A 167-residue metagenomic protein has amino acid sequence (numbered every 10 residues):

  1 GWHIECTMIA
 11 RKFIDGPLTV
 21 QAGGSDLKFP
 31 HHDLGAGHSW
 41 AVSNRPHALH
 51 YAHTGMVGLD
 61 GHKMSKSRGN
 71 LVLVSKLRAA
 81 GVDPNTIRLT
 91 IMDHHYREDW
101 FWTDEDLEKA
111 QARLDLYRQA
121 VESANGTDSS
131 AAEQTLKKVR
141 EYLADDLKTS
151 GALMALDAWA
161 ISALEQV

Functional and structural regions predicted by a protein language model:
G1-S123: Alpha-helical recognition segments enriched in aromatics with Gly/Pro capping that present substrate-recognition
D99-W100, D106-V167: Helix-loop elements that line ligand-binding/catalytic pockets
